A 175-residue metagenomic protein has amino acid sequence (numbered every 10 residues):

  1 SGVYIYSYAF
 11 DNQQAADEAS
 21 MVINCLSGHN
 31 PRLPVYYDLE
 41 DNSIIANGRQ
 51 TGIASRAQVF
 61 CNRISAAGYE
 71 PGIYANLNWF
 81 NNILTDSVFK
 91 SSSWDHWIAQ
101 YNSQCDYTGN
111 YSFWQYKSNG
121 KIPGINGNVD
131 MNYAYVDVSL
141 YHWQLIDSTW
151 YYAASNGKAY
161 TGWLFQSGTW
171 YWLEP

Functional and structural regions predicted by a protein language model:
S1-E70: Substrate-binding cleft of extracellular glycoside hydrolase catalytic domains
Y6-F10, E40-N42, N76-N78, Y101-S103 (+1 more regions): Active-site beta-loop-alpha junctions enriched in small/polar residues
Q13, N47, I83, T108 (+1 more regions): Short acidic, gly/pro-rich beta-turn/loop elements at beta-sheet edges and active-site/ligand-binding grooves
Q14-I23, F80-K90: Distinct, well-ordered alpha-helical segments
I64-N82: Aromatic-lined carbohydrate-recognition surfaces of secreted/lumenal glycan-active proteins
S87-S139: Functionally critical loop-and-helix segments that line ligand-binding/catalytic clefts of soluble enzyme domains
S139-P175: Extracellular adhesion/carbohydrate-binding repeat motifs centered on closely spaced tryptophans
